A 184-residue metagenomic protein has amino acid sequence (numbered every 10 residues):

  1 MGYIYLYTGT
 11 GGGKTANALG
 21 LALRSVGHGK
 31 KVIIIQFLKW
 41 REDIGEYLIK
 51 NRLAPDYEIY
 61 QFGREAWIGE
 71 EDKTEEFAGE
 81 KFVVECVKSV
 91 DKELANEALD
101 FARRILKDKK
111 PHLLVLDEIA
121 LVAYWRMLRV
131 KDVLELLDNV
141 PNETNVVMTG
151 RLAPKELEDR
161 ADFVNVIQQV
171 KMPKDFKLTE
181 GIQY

Functional and structural regions predicted by a protein language model:
G2-R104: Conserved P-loop
R24, I49, L136, E156-L157: Hydrophobic/aromatic ligand-binding patch that stacks against planar heteroaromatic rings of cofactors or nucleotides
V32, V146, V164: Hydrophobic anchor at the start of a short beta-strand that flanks the dinucleotide cofactor-binding loop
L38-R41, E65-W67, A120-L121, L152-K155 (+1 more regions): Conserved nucleotide-binding/hydrolysis micro-motifs of P-loop NTPases
I59-Q61, M148, N165-V166: Structural signal for conserved beta-strand scaffold positions within catalytic alpha/beta enzyme cores
D72-N142: Phosphate-binding/switch loop-helix module in NTP-utilizing enzymes
D138-P154: Sensor-1/coupling segment of RecA-like P-loop NTPase cores
R151-Y184: Phosphate-binding/switch region of NTP-binding enzymes
